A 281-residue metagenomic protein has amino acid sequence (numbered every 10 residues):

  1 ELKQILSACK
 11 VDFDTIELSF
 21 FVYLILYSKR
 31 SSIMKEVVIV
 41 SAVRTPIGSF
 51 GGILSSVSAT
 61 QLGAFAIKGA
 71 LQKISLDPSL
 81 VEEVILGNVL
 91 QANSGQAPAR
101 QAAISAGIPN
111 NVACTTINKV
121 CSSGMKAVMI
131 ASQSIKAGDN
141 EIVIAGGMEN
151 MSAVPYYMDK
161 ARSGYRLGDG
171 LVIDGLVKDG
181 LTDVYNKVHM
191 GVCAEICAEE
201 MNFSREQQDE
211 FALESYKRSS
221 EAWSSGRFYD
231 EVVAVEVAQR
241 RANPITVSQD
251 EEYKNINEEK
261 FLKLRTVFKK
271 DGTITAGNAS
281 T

Functional and structural regions predicted by a protein language model:
E1, E17-I33: Short, Lys/Arg-enriched N-terminal segments with co-localized hydrophobic residues within the first ~10-30 amino acids
M34-S94, P98-A106, N110-A113, C193-R205 (+2 more regions): Conserved active-site "lid/cap" helical segment
V43-P46, G87-A92, K119-S123, G147-S152: Acidic, glycine-rich active-site loops and adjacent beta-strand->loop/helix elements that engage anionic groups
R44-T45, S56-F65, K73, Q207-T281: N-terminal extracellular/periplasmic Venus flytrap/periplasmic-binding protein-like
N88-I142, V184-M190, N255-T281: Conserved catalytic cysteine-centered active-site region of acyl-thioester-dependent Claisen-condensing enzymes
I117-E149, A198-R227: Active-site-proximal alpha-helical scaffold in enzymes
I142-I196: Flexible glycine-/small-residue-enriched beta->alpha junction loops that bind anionic phosphate/pyrophosphate groups
